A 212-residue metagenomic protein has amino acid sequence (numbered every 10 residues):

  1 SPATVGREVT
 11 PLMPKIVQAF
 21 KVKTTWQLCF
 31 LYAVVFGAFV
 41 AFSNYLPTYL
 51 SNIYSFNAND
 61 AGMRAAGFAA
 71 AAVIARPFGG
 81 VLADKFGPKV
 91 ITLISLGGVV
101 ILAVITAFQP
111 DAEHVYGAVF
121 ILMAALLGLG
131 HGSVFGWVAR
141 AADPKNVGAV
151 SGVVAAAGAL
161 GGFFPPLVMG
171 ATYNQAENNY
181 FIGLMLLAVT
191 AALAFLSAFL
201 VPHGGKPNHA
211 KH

Functional and structural regions predicted by a protein language model:
S1-L28: Juxtamembrane intracellular "pre-TM" segments in multi-pass secondary transporters
K23-V73: Extracytoplasmic gate region of multi-pass secondary transporters
A69-V73, P77, G162-F163: Residue-level signature of mid-helix packing/kink "hotspots" within the transmembrane helices of 12-pass Major
A75-G87, Y173: Helix-to-loop junctions at the C-terminal end of transmembrane segments in multipass secondary transporters
G87-V134: C-terminal transmembrane helical hairpin of 12-TM major facilitator-type secondary transporters
P144-A176: A late C-terminal transmembrane helix in Major Facilitator Superfamily
A171-T190: A membrane-interface helix-boundary motif in multi-pass transporters
L186-H212: Multi-pass alpha-helical transporter architecture, strongest for 12-TM Major Facilitator/SLC carriers used
